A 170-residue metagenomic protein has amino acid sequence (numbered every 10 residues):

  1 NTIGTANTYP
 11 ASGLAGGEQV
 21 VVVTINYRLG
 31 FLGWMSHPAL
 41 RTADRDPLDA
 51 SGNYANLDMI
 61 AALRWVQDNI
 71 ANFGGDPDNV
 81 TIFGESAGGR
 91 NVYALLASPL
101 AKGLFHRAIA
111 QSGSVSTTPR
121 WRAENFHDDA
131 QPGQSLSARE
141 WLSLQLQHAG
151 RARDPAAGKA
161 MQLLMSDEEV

Functional and structural regions predicted by a protein language model:
N1-G158: Serine-hydrolase-like catalytic core of hydrolytic proteins
L57, S166-E168: Intrinsic disorder/low-complexity signal
M161, E168-V170: Polar, glycine-rich mid-to-C-terminal structural blocks that act as macromolecule-binding/assembly scaffolds
